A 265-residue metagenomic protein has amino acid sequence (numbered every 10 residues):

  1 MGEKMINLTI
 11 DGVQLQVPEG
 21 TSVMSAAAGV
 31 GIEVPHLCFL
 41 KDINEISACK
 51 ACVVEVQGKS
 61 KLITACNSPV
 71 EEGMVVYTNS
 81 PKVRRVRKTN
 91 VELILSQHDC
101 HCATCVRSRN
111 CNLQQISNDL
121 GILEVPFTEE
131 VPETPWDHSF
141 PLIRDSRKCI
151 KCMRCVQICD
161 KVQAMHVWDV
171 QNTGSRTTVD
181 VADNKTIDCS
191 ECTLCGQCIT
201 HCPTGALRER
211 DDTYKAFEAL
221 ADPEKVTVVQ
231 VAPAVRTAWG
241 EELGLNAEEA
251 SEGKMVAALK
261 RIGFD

Functional and structural regions predicted by a protein language model:
M1-E3: Terminal leader/tail segments of proteins
I6-N7, Q14, E19-N79, V83 (+1 more regions): Iron-sulfur-associated redox domains of electron-transfer enzymes in respiratory and anaerobic energy metabolism
I6-T9, C198-C202: Short, surface-exposed connector motifs at secondary-structure boundaries
G12-Q14, D183: Short, well-ordered turn and helix-capping elements at secondary-structure junctions
K50-L194, T200, L207-A219, V226: Fe-S ferredoxin-like electron-transfer domains and their immediately adjacent linker/connector regions across
C202-P203, E241: Short, basic, glycine/proline-bearing loop/turn elements
